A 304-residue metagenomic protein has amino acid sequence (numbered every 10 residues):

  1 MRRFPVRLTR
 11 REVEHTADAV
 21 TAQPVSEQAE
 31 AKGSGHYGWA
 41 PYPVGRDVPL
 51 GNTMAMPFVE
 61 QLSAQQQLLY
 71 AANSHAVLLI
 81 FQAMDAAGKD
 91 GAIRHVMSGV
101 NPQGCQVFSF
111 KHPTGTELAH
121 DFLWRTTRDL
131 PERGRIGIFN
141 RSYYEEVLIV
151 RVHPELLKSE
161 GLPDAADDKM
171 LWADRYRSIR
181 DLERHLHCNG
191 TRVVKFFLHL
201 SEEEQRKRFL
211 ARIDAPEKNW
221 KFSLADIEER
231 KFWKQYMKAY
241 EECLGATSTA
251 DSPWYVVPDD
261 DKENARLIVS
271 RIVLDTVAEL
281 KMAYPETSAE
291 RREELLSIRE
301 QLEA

Functional and structural regions predicted by a protein language model:
M1-A304: Flexible, compositionally biased loop and terminal segments
